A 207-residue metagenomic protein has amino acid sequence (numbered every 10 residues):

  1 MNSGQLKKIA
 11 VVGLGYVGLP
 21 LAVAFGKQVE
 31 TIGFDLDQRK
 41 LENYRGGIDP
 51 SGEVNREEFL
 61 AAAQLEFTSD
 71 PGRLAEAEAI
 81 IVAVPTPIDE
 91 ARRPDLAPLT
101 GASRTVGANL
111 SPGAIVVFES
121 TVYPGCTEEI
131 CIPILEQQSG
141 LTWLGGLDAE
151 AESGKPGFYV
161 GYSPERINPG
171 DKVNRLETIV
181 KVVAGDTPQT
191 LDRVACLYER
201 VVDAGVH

Functional and structural regions predicted by a protein language model:
S3-K8, E30, L36-A79, P85-R93 (+1 more regions): Conserved N-terminal Rossmann-fold NAD(P) cofactor-binding segment
L14: Glycine-rich Rossmann-fold phosphate-binding loop(s) that bind the pyrophosphate of adenine dinucleotide cofactors
G18-L19: N-terminal Rossmann-fold NAD(P) dinucleotide-binding loop
F25: Aromatic pocket-lining residues of Rossmann-like dinucleotide-binding sites
V82-P85, S120, D186: Glycine-rich, N-terminal phosphate-binding loop of Rossmann-like dinucleotide-binding domains
I88-R166: Rossmann-like NAD(P)(H) cofactor-binding subdomain of soluble oxidoreductases
I134-S163, I167-H207: Internal alpha-helical scaffold of NAD(P)-dependent oxidoreductase catalytic cores
